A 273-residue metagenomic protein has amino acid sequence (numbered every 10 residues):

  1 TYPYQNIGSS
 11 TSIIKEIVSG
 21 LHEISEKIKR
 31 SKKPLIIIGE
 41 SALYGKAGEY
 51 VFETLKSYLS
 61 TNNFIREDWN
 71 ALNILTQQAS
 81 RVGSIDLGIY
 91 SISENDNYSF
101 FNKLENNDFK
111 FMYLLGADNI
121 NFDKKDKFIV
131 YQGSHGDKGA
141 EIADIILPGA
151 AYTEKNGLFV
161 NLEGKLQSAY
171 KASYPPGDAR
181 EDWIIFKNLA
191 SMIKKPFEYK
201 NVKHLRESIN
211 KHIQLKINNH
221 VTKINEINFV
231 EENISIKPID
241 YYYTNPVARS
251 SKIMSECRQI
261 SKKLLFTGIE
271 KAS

Functional and structural regions predicted by a protein language model:
T1-T222, E270-S273: Non-catalytic alpha/beta scaffold blocks inside enzyme catalytic domains
R206-S273: Long, low-complexity segments enriched in small/aliphatic residues
